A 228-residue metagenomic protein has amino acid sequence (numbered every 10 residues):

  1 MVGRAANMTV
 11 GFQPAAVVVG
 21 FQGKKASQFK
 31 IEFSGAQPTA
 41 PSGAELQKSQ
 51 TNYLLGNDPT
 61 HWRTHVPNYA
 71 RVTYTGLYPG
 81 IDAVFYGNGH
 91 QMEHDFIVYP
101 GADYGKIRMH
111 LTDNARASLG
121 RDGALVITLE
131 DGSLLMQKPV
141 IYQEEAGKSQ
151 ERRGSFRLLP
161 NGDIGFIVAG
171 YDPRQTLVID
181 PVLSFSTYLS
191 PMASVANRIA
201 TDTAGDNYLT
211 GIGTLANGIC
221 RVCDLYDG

Functional and structural regions predicted by a protein language model:
M1-M192, A200, N207: Residues that cap or anchor secondary-structure elements
Y208-G228: Acidic/polar, solvent-exposed loop segments in beta-strand-rich repeat domains
